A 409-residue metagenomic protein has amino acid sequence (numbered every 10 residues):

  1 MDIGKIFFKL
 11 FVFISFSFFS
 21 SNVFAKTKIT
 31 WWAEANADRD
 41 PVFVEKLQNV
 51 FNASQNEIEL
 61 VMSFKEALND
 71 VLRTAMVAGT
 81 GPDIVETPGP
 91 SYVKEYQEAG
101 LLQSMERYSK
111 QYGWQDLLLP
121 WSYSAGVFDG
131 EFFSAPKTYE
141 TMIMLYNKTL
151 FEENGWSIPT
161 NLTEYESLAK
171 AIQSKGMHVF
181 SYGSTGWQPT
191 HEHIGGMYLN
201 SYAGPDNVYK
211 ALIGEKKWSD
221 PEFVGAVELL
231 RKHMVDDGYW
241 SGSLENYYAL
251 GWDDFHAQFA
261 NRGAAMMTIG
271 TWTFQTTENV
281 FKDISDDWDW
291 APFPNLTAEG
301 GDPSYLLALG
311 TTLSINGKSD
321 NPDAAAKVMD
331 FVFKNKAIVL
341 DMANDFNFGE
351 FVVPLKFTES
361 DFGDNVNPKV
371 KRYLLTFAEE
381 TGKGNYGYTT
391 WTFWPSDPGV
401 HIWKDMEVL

Functional and structural regions predicted by a protein language model:
T27, N49, A53-S54, V77-A78 (+4 more regions): Extracytoplasmic/periplasmic substrate-recognition and gating elements
N49-P120, S124-V127, T149-T160, A257-Q258 (+4 more regions): Extracytoplasmic "Venus flytrap"/periplasmic binding protein-like
V61, V127, L212, L307 (+2 more regions): C-terminal capping/gating helix-and-loop segments adjacent to ligand/active sites or protein-protein/ligand interfaces
T74-A75, P82-D83, W114-L150, H178-S184 (+2 more regions): A structural signal for short loop-to-beta-strand junctions that line the ligand-binding cleft of periplasmic/secreted
P88-I143, S157, E166, I172 (+4 more regions): Hinge/lid segment of periplasmic solute-binding proteins
S104-L118, S201-G225, N279-D283, N295-S304 (+2 more regions): Short, solvent-exposed loop/beta-turn-alpha elements that line the ligand-binding surface or hinge of extracytoplasmic
F133-K137, M142, E166-K216: Extracytoplasmic/periplasmic solute-binding protein
A169-K170, I213-Y247: Glycine-centered hinge/linker elements that transmit conformational signals in sensory and ligand-binding systems
